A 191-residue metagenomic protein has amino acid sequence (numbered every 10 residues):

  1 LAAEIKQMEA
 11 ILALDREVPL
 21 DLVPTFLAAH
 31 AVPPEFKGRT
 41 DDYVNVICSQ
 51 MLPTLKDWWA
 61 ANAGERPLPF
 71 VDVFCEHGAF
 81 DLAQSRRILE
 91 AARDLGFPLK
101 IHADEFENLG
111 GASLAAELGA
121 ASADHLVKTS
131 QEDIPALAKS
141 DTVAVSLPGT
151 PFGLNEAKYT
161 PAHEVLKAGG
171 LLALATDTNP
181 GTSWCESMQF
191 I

Functional and structural regions predicted by a protein language model:
L1-L109: Metal-coordinating catalytic core of metallo-dependent amide/deamination hydrolases
P98, E107-I191: Active-site-adjacent C-terminal substructures of enzyme catalytic domains
